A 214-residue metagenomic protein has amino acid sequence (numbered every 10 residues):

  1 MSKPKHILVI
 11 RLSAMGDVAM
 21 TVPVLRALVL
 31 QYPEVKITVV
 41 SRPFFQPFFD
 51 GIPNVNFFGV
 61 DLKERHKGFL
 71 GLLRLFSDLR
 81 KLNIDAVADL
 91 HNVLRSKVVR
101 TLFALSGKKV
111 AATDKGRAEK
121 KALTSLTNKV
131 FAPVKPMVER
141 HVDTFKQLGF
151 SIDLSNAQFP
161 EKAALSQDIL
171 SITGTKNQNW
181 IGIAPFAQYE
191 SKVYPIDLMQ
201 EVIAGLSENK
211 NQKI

Functional and structural regions predicted by a protein language model:
M1-I214: Catalytic machinery of carbohydrate-active enzymes, primarily nucleotide-sugar-dependent glycosyltransferases
